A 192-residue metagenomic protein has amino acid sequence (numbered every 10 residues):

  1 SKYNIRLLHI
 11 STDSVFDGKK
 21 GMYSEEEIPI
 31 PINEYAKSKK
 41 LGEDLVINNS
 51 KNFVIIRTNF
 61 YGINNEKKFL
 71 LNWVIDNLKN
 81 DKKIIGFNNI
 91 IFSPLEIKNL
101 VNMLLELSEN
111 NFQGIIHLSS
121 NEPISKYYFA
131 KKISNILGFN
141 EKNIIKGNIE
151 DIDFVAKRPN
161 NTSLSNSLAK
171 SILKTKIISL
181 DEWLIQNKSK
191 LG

Functional and structural regions predicted by a protein language model:
S1-I30: Conserved Rossmann-fold NAD(P)-dependent oxidoreductase catalytic core, especially the SDR/UDP-sugar
K2, R6, I30-I56: Active-site Tyr-X1-5-Lys
S11, I32, R57-N59, S119: Active-site beta-alpha turn of Rossmann-fold NAD(P)-dependent dehydrogenases/reductases
G21, E25-K40, K68, P94 (+1 more regions): Short-chain dehydrogenase/reductase
D44-F92, I97-N99, E106: NAD(P)-dependent short-chain dehydrogenase/reductase
I85-I91, I116-I124, I172: Glycine-rich Rossmann NAD(P)(H)-binding loop
M103, N110-V155, N161: Mid/C-terminal beta-alpha module of Rossmann-like enzyme folds, strongest in SDR-family dehydrogenases/epimerases
S125-K131, N148-G192: Conserved C-terminal active-site "lid" loop/helix of NAD(P)H-dependent oxidoreductases that clamps the redox cofactor
